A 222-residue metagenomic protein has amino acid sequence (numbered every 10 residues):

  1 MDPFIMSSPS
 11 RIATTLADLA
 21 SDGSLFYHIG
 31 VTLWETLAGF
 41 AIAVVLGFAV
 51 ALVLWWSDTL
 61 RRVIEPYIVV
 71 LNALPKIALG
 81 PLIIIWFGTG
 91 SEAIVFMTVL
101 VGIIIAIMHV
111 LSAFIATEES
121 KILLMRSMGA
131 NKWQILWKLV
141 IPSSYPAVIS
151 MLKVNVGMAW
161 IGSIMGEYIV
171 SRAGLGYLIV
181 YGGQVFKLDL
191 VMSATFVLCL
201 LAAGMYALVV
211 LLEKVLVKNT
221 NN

Functional and structural regions predicted by a protein language model:
M1-A41: Periplasmic/extracellular loop-to-transmembrane helix junction in inner-membrane transport proteins
L25, I29, L33, V63-V70 (+6 more regions): Hydrophobic alpha-helical elements at and bordering transmembrane segments of multi-pass membrane proteins
A38-I68: Transmembrane-helix boundary motif in ABC transporter permease subunits
L52, T59-P66, H109, A113-A116 (+3 more regions): Membrane-spanning helices that line or support transport/gating and their immediate boundary helices in channels
D58, M192-N222: C-terminal transmembrane helix and the adjacent membrane-cytosol boundary/short C-terminal tail of inner/organellar
V69-I105, S112-A113: Generic hydrophobic transmembrane alpha-helix motif, especially the helices
L74, F114-S120, L124-S144, Q184: Short helix-to-coil transition segments within interhelical loops that connect adjacent transmembrane helices
F96, L100, W133-G166, L198: Transmembrane alpha-helices
